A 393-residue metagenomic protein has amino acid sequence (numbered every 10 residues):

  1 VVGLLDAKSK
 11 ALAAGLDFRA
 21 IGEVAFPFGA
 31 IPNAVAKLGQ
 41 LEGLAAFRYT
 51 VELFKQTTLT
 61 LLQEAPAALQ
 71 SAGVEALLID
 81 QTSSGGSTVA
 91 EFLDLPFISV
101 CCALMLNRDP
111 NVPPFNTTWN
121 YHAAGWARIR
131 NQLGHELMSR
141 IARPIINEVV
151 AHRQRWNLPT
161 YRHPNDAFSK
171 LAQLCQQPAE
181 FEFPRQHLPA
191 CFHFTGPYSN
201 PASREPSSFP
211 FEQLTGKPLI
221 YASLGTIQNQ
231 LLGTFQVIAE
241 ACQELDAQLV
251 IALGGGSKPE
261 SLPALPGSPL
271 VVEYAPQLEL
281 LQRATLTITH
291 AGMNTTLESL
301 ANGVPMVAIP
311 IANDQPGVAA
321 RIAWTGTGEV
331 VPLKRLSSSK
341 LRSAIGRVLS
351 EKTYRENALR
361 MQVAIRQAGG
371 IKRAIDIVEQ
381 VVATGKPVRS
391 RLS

Functional and structural regions predicted by a protein language model:
L5-Y49: Conserved nucleotide-sugar phosphate-binding/catalytic loop shared by glycosyltransferases and other
Q40-F54, A127-R140, R360-M361: Short glycine/proline- and acidic residue-enriched helix-loop micro-motifs that form flexible lids or anion-recognition
K55-R128, E180-E182: Conserved nucleotide-sugar donor-interacting segment of glycosyltransferase catalytic cores, predominantly GT-B
A72, S338-S393: C-terminal amphipathic helix plus adjacent low-complexity, charged tail appended to glycosyltransferase catalytic
L77, E273-A320: A donor-sugar binding/catalytic signature common to diverse glycosyltransferases and related nucleotide-sugar
I98-F183, P189-A190: Active-site-proximal region of nucleotide-activated glycan assembly enzymes, centered on histidine/acidic-rich loops
Q177-L286: Donor-nucleotide binding loops and adjacent catalytic segments primarily of GT-B fold Leloir glycosyltransferases
N313-A344: Change "using UDP/GDP/dTDP sugars" to "using nucleotide sugars
